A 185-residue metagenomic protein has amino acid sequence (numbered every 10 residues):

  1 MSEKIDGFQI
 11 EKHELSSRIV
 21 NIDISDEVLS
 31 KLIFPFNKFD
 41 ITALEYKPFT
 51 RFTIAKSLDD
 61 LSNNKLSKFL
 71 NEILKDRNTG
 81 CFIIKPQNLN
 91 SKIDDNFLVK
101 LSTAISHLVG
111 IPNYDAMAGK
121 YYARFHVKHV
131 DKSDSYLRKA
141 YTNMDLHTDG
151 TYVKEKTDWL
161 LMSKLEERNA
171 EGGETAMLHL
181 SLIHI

Functional and structural regions predicted by a protein language model:
M1-L74: Fe(II)/2-oxoglutarate
K47, L74-N88, K156-L160: Glycine-rich, often proline-containing surface loops adjacent to acidic residues and nearby aromatics that form
R77, D94-M117, A176-H179: Signature of the catalytic double-stranded beta-helix
P112-N113, A118-T151: Extended, Lys/Arg-enriched charged tracts that mediate electrostatic binding to polyanionic substrates
E155, L161-R168: Short, conserved beta-strand element in jelly-roll/cupin
E155-T157, E171-L180: A short secondary-structure junction signal
I183-I185: Conserved small/polar residues in nucleotide/adenosyl-binding loops
